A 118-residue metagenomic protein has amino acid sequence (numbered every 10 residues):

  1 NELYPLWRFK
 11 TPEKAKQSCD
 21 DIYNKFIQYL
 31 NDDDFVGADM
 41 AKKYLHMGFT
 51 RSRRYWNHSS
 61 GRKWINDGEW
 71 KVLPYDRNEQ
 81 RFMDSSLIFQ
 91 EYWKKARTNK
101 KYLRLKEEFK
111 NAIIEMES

Functional and structural regions predicted by a protein language model:
N1-N24, K42-S118: C-terminal-biased regions
F26, L30-N31: Hydrophobic/aromatic side-chain positions at a characteristic register within alpha-helices of tetratricopeptide repeats
F35, A41-K42: Inward-facing hydrophobic residues that define packing positions of alpha-helical scaffold repeats
